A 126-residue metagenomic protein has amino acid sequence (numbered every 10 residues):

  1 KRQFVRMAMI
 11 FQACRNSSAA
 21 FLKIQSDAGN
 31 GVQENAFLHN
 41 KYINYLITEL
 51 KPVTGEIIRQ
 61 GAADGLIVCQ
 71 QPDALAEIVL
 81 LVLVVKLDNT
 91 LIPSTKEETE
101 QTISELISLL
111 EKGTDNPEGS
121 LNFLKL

Functional and structural regions predicted by a protein language model:
K1-D27, A76-V79: Hydrophobic alpha-helical connector segments
V5, Y45-L46, R59-I78, E97-Q101: All-alpha amphipathic helical-bundle segments outside canonical DNA-binding/catalytic cores that form hydrophobic
Q12-N16, L83-L87, T114: Short alpha-helix boundary/capping elements
N16-L66: Short secondary-structure transition hinges
L22-D27, Q70, G119-F123: Short, hydrophobic secondary-structure boundary micro-motifs
I47, K51, L80-V84, D88 (+1 more regions): Amphipathic alpha-helical core segments of compact helical bundles
P52, E56-A63, N89-L126: C-terminal peripheral helix-coil segments that are non-catalytic and often amphipathic
